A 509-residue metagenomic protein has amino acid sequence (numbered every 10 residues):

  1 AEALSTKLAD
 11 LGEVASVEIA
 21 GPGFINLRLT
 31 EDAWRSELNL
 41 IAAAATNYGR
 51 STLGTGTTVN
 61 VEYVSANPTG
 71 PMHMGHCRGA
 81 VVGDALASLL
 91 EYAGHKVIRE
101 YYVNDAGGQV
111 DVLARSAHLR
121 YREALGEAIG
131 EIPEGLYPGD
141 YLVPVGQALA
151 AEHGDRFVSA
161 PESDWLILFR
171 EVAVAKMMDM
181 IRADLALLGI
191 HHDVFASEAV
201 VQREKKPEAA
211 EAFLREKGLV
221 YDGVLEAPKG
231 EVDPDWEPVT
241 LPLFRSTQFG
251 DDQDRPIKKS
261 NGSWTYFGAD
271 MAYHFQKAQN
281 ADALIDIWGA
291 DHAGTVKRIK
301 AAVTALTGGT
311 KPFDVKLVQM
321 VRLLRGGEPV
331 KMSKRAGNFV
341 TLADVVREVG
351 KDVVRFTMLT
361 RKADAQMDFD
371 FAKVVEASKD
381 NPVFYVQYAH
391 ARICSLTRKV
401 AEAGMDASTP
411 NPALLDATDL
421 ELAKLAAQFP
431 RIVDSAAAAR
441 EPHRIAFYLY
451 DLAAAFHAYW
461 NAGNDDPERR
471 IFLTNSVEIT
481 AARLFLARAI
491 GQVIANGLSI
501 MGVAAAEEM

Functional and structural regions predicted by a protein language model:
A1-E37, T46-M509: Non-catalytic interaction-recognition regions
L40-A42: N-terminal Rossmann NAD(P)-binding subdomain characteristic of aldehyde/semialdehyde dehydrogenases
